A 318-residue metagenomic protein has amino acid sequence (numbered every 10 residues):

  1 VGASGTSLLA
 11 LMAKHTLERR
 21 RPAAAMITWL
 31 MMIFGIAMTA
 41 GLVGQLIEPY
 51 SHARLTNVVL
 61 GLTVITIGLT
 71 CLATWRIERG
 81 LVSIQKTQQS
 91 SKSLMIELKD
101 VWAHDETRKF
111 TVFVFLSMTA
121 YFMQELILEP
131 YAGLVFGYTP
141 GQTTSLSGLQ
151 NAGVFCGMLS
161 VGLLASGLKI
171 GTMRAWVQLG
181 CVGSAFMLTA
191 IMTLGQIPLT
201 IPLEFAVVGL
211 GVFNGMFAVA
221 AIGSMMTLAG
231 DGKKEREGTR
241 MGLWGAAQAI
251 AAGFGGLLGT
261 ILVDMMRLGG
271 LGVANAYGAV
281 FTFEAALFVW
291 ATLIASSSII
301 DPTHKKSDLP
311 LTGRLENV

Functional and structural regions predicted by a protein language model:
V1-S4, T200-A220, S224: Hydrophobic core of transmembrane alpha-helices in multi-pass small-molecule transporters, especially MFS/SLC-type
P22-I47, W244-L258: Glycine-rich segments within core transmembrane alpha-helices of 12-TM secondary carriers
G44-V64, T172-A175, I261-F288: A membrane-interface helix-boundary motif in multi-pass transporters
I47, G157-R174: Helix-to-loop junctions at the C-terminal end of transmembrane segments in multipass secondary transporters
G61-S83, A291-I299: C-terminal membrane-cytosol helix-exit motif in multi-pass small-molecule transporters
E78-T111, V135, D308-V318: Juxtamembrane intracellular "pre-TM" segments in multi-pass secondary transporters
L126-T143, D264: Short amphipathic helix-loop junctions that connect adjacent transmembrane helices in Major Facilitator Superfamily/SLC
V182-L199: C-terminal ends and interior cores of transmembrane alpha-helices in multi-pass membrane transporters/permeases
